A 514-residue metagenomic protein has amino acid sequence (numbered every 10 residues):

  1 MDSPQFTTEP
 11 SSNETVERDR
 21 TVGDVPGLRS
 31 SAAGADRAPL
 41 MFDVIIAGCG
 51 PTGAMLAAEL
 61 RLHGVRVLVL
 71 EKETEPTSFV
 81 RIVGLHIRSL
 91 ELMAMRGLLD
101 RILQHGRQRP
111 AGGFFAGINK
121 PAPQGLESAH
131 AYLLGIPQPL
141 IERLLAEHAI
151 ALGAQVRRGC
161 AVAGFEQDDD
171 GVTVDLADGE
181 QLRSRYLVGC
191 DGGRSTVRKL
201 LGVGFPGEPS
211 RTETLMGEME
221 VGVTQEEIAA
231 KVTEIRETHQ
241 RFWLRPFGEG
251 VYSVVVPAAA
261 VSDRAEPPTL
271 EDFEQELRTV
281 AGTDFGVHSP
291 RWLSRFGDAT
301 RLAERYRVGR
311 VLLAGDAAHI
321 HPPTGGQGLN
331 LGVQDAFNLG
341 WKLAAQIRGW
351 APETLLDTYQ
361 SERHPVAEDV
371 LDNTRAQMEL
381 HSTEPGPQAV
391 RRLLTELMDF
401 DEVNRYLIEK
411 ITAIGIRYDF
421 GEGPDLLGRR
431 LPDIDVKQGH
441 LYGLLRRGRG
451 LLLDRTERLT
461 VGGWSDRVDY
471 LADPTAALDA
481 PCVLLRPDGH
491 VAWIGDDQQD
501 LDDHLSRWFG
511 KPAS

Functional and structural regions predicted by a protein language model:
D2-R391, T395-E402: Core Rossmann-like FAD-binding/catalytic domain of the broad FAD-dependent monooxygenase superfamily
A57, L452, G489: Hydrophobic, well-ordered secondary-structure elements that form the walls of internal hydrophobic environments
F296-L313, A317-H319, L427-R447, T475: FAD-binding beta-loop-beta segment adjacent to the flavin cofactor pocket
P387-D433: Long, low-complexity segments enriched in small/aliphatic residues
R446-R455: Short active-site neighborhood of thiol/selenol oxidoreductases, capturing the structured segment around
G462-A480: Short, internal strand/loop/helix patches that form the active-site neighborhood or redox-interaction surface
P481-I494: A short, hydrophobic beta-strand/beta-hairpin element that forms part of a small beta-sheet core
Q498-S514: Thiol-/selenol-based redox modules, centered on thioredoxin-like and closely related oxidoreductase domains
